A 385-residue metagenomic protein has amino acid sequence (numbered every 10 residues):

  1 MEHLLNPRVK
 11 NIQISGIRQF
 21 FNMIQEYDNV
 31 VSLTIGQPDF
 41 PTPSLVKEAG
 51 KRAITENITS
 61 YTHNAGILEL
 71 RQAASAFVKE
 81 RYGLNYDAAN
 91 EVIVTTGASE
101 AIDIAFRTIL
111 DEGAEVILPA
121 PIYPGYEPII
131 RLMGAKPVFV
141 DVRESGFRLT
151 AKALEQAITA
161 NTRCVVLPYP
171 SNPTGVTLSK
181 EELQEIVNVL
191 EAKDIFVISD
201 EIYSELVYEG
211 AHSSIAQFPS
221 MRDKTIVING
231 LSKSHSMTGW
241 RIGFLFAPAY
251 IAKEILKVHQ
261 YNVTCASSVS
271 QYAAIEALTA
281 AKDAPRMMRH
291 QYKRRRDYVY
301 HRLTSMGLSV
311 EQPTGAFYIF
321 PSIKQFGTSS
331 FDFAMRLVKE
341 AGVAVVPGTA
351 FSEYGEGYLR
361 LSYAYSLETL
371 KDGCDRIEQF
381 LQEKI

Functional and structural regions predicted by a protein language model:
L5-G97, I104, A277-A280, L381-I385: N-terminal small-domain helix-loop-helix segment of the aminotransferase-like
P43, K224-G315: PLP-dependent aminotransferase class I/II
A76, Q156, S329, R336-V346 (+1 more regions): PLP-dependent enzyme catalytic core of the Aspartate aminotransferase-like
T108-I130: Conserved PLP-anchoring active-site segment centered on the Schiff-base-forming lysine
L132-P137: A short helix-loop-beta submotif of the ANL/AMP-binding
V142-E209, A216: Active-site phosphate-binding strand-loop segment of PLP-dependent enzymes
Y292-K293, M306-E340: Conserved PLP-binding catalytic core of the aspartate aminotransferase-like
